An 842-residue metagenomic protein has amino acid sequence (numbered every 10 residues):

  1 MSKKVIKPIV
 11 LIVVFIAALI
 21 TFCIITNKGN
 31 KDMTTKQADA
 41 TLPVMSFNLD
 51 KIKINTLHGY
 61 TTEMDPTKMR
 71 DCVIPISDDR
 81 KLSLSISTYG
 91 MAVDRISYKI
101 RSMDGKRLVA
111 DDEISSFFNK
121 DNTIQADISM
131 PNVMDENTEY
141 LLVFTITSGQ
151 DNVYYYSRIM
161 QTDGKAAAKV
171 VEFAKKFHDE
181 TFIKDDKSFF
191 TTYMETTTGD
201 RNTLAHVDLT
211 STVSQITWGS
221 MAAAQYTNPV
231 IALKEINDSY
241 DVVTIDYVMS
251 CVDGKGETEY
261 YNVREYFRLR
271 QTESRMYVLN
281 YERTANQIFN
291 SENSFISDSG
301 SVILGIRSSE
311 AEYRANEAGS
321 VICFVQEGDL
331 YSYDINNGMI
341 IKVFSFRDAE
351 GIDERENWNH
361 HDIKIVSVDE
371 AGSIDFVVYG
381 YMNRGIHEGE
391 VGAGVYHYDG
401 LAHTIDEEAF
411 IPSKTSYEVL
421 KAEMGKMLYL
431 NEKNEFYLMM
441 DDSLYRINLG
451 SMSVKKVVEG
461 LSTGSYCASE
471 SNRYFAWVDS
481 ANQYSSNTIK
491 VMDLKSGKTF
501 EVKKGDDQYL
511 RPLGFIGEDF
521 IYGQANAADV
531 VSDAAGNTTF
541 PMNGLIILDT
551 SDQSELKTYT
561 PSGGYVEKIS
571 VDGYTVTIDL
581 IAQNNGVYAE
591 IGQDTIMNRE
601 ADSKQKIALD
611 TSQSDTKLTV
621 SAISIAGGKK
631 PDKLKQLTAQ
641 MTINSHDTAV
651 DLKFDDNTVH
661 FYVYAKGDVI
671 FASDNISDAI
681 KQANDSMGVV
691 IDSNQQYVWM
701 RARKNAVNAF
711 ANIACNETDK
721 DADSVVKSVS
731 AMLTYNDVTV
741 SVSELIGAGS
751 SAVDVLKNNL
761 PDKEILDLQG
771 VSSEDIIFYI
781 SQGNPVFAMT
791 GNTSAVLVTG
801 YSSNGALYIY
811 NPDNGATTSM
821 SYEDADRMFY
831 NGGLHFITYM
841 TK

Functional and structural regions predicted by a protein language model:
M1-I16, I25: N-terminal Sec-pathway targeting helices
I25-K31, T67-S83, D94-N119, D127-L141 (+3 more regions): Surface-exposed, charged secondary-structure patches
T35-K99, D104-L108, E139-M221, I296-M339 (+18 more regions): Core segments of small alpha/beta cavity-forming domains
A110-E113, Y281, I340-A349, I405-S413 (+3 more regions): Beta-propeller fold detector
D127, Y240-V278, E282, Y810-T818: Exposed beta-sheet edge and beta->alpha loop/turn motif
Y140, E235-S250, G372-V378, F520-A525 (+2 more regions): A short hydrophobic beta-strand element
I335-G338, G400-L401, N448-M452, D493-G497 (+1 more regions): Short loop/turn segments that connect beta-strands within beta-propeller blades
N708-K842: Conserved active-site-adjacent core of cysteine acyl-enzyme catalytic domains
